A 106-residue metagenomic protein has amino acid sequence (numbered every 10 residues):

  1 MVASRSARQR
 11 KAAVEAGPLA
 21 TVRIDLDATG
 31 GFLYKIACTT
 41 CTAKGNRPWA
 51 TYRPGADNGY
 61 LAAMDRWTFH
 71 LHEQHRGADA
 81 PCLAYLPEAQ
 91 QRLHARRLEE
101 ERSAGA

Functional and structural regions predicted by a protein language model:
M1-L33, L98-S103: Short N-terminal "domain-start" leader segments that mark the transition from disordered tails or signal peptides into
G30, C41-T42: Detector for glycine-centered tight turns/loop "hinges" at secondary-structure junctions
L33-K35, M64: Residues immediately within or flanking Cys/His clusters that coordinate Zn2+ in small zinc-binding modules
A37-T39: Cys/His/Pro-rich metal-binding microdomains
T42-A62: A short, exposed loop/beta-hairpin motif centered on an aromatic-Gly-Thr core
K44-R47, T51, R76, P81 (+1 more regions): Secreted/processed peptides and extracellular or luminal domains of membrane proteins
G55-A78: A short, charged, amphipathic alpha-helix used as a generic interaction element across diverse proteins
A78-G105: Short, mixed-charge low-complexity intrinsically disordered segments
